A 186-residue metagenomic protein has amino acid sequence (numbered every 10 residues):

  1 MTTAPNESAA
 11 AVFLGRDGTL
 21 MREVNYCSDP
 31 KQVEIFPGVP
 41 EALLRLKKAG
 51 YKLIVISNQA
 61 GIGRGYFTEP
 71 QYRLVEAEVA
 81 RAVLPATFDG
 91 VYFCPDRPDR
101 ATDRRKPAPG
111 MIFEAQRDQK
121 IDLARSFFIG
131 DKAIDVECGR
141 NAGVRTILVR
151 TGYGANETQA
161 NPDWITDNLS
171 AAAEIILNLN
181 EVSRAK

Functional and structural regions predicted by a protein language model:
T2-I54: Active-site neighborhood of HAD-like aspartate-dependent phosphohydrolases
T2-S8, E69-G90, P98-F128, K132-K186: Asp-based, Mg2+/Mn2+-dependent phosphohydrolase catalytic module
F13, I56, A60, R125 (+1 more regions): Short, flexible coil/turn micro-motifs enriched in small/turn-prone residues
L14, K31-I35, Y51, Y92-F93 (+3 more regions): Broad hydrophobic/π-residue packing in well-ordered secondary structure
G15-D17, N58, D131, D135: Acidic active-site catalytic centers that drive phospho-/nucleotidyl reactions and related ester hydrolyses
R16-P37, I62-Q71, L84-A86, D96-D103: Metal-dependent phosphoesterase signature
G18, N25, N58, C94 (+2 more regions): Generic signal for short, ordered secondary-structure residues within or immediately flanking folded domains
V39, L43-E76, T87-D99, G139: Substrate-recognition element of Asp-dependent hydrolases with the DxDx(T/V) motif
